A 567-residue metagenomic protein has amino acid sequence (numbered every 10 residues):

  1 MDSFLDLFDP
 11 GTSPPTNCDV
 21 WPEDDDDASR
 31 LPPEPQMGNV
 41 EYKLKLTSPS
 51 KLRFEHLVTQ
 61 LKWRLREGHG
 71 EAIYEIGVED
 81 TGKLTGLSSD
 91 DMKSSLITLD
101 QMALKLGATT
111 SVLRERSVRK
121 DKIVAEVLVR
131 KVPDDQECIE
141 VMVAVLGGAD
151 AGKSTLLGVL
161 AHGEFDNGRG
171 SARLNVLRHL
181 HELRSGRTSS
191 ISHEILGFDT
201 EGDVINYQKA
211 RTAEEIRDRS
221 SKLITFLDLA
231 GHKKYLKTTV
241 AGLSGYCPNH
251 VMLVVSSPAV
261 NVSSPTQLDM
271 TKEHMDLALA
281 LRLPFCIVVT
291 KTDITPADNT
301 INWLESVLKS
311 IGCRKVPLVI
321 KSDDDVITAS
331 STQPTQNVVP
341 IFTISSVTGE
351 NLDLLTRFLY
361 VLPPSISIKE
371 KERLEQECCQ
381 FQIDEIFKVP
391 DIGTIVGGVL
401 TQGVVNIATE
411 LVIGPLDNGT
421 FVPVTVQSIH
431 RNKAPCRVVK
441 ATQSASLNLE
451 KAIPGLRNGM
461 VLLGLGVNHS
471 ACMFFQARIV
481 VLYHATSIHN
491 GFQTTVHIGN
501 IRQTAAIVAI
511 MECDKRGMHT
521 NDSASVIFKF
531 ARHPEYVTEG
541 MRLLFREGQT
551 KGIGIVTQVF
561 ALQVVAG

Functional and structural regions predicted by a protein language model:
M1-E137: Polybasic/polar functional segments that serve as interface/processing modules
I76, D150, L156, G186 (+9 more regions): Residue-level signature of catalytic and energy-coupling elements of molecular machines, predominantly ATP/GTP-dependent
T98, T155-L160, S192-E194, Y235-T238 (+3 more regions): Alpha-helical scaffold elements adjacent to nucleotide-binding pockets in ATP/GTP-utilizing enzyme cores
V132-D150, A566-G567: Glycine-rich adenosyl-nucleotide cofactor-binding module
C138, I294-P296, A452-G567: C-terminal effector modules of nucleic-acid-centric enzymes and ribosome-associated factors
M142-L236, Y246-P258: P-loop NTPase switch module centered on the Walker A-proximal segment
M142-S154, G158, H162, S306-A485: Conserved catalytic-core segments of large NTP-driven translation/proteostasis enzymes
K222-T225, L229-L236, Y246-E273, L279-N299: Conserved Switch II/interswitch segment of TRAFAC-class P-loop GTPases
